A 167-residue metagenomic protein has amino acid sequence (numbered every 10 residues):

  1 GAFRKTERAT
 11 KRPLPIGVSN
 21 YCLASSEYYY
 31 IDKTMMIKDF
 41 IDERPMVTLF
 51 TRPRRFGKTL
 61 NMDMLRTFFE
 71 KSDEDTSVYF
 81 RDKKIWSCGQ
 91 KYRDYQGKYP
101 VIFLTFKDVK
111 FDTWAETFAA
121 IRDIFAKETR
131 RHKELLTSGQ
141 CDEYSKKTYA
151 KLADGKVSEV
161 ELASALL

Functional and structural regions predicted by a protein language model:
F3-D73, S77-C88: Walker A/P-loop-proximal flanking segment of P-loop NTPase domains
P15-Y21, F103, V109-S164: Conserved P-loop NTPase mechanochemical-coupling segment
D32, K38, T67-L136: P-loop NTPase motor core
V47-D63, L104, T137-Y149: Short, charge-rich amphipathic segments
